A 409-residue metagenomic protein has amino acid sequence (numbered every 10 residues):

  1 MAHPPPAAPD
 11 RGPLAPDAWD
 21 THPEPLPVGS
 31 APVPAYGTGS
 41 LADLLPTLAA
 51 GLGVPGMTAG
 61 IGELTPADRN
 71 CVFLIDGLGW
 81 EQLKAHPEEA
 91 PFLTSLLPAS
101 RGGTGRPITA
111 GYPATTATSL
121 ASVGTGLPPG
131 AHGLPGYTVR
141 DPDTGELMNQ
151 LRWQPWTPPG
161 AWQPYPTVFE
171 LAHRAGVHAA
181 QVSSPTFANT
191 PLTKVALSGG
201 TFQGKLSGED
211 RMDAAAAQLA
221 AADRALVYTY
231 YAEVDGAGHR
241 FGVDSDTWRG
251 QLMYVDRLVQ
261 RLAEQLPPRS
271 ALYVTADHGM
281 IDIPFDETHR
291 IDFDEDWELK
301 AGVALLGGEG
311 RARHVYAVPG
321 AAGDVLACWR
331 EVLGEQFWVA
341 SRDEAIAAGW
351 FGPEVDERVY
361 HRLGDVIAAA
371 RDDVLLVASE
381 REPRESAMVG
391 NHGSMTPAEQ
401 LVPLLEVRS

Functional and structural regions predicted by a protein language model:
M1-S409: Feature captures the catalytic ectodomains and active-site-proximal regions of enzymes that hydrolyze or transfer
